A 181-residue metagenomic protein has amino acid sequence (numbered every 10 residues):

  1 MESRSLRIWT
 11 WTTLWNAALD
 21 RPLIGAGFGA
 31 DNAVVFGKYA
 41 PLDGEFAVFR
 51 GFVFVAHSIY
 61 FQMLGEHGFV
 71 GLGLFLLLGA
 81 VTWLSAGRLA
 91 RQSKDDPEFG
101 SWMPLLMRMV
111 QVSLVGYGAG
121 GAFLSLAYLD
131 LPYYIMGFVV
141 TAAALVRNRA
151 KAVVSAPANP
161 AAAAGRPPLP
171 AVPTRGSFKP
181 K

Functional and structural regions predicted by a protein language model:
M1-T12, L19-D20, I24-H67, R88-M103: Long extracytoplasmic/lumenal interhelical loops at the membrane interface of multi-pass membrane proteins
T12-W15, F61-Q62, G71, G116 (+1 more regions): A cross-family signal for key residues in well-ordered alpha-helices that form functional helical elements
G27-D31, H67-G73, G118, F123 (+1 more regions): Gly/Ser/Thr-rich beta-alpha loop segments that engage phosphate groups in nucleotides
F54-E66, M107-A122: A short, hydrophobic secondary-structure junction motif
E66-S113, V139, A144: Hydrophobic transmembrane alpha-helices and their immediate junctions
L78-T82, V112-G165: Transmembrane alpha-helices of multi-pass inner-membrane enzymes
S155-K181: Long, low-complexity, intrinsically disordered cytosolic termini of multi-pass membrane proteins
